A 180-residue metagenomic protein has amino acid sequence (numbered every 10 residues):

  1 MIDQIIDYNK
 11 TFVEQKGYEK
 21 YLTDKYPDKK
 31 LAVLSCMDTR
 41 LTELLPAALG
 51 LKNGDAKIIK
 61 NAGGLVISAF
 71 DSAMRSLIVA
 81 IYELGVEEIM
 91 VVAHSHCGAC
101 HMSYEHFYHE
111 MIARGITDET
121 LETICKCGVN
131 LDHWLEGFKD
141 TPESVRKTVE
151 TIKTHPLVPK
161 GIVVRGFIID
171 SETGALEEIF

Functional and structural regions predicted by a protein language model:
M1-K29, G64-A69, I81-L84, A99-F180: Divalent-metal-activated hydrolytic enzyme cores
Q15, E19-M74: Conserved beta-strand-loop surface patch within small alpha/beta domains used for substrate/adaptor or ligand engagement
L34-C36, K60, V92-H94, F167-D170: Short beta-strand segments
D38-R40, S95-A99: Gly/Ser/Thr-rich loops at beta-strand to alpha-helix junctions that form or flank small-molecule/cofactor-binding
M74-I81: Short secondary-structure capping micro-motifs at structural edges
Y82-H94: Ordered, amphipathic secondary-structure segments that act as subunit-interaction surfaces in large macromolecular
